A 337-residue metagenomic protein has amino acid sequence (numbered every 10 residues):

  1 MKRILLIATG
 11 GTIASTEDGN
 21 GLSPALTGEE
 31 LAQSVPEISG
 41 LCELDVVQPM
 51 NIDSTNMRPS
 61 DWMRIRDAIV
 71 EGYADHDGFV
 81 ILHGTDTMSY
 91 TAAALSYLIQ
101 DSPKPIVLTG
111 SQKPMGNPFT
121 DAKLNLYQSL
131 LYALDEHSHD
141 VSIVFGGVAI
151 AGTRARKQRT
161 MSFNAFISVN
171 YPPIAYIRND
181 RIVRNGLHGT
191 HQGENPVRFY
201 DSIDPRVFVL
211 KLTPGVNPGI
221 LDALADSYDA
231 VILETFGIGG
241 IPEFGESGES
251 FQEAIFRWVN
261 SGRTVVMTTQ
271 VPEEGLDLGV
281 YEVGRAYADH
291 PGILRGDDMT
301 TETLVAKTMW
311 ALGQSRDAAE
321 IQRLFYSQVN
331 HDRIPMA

Functional and structural regions predicted by a protein language model:
M1-E71, E273: ATP/NTP phosphate-donor binding region
K2, D101-P105, W258-T264: A short helix->loop->beta-strand "cap" motif at the edges of active sites that frequently abuts
K2, I7-G11, T27, S34-I38 (+2 more regions): Accessory alpha-helical/coil subdomains and C-terminal extensions that flank or cap enzyme catalytic cores
I7-T9, I81-H83, V107-G110, S142-G146 (+3 more regions): Short beta-strand segments
T16-N20, A92-A93, P118-D121, G152-K157 (+1 more regions): Short acidic, glycine/serine/threonine-rich loops at helix termini
L82-K104, E243-A254, V283: Short Gly/Thr/Asp-enriched flexible loops that form oxyanion-binding sites at enzyme active sites
L108-R178: Internal gly/pro-rich beta-alpha loop/helix module that stabilizes soluble enzyme cofactors or their anionic handles
I238-A337: C-terminal non-catalytic interaction/assembly regions of soluble proteins
